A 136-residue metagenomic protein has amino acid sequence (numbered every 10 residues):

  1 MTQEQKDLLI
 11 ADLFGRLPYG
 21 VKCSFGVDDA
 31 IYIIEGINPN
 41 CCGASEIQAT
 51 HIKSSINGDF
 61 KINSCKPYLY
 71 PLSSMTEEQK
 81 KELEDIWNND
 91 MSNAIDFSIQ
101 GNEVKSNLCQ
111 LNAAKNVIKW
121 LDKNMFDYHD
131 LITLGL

Functional and structural regions predicted by a protein language model:
M1-L136: Structural boundary micro-motifs
